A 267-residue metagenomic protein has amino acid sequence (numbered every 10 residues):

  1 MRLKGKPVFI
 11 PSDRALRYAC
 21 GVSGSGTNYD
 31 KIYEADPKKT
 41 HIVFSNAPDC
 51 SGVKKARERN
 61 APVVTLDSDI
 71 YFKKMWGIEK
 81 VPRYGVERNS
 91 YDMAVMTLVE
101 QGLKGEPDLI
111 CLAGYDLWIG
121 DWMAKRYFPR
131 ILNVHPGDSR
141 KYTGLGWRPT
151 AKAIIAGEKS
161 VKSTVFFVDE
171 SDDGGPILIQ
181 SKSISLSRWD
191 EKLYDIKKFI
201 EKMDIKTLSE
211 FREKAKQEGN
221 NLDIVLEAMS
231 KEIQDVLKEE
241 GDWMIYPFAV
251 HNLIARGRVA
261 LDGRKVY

Functional and structural regions predicted by a protein language model:
M1-Y267: One-carbon transfer enzymes
